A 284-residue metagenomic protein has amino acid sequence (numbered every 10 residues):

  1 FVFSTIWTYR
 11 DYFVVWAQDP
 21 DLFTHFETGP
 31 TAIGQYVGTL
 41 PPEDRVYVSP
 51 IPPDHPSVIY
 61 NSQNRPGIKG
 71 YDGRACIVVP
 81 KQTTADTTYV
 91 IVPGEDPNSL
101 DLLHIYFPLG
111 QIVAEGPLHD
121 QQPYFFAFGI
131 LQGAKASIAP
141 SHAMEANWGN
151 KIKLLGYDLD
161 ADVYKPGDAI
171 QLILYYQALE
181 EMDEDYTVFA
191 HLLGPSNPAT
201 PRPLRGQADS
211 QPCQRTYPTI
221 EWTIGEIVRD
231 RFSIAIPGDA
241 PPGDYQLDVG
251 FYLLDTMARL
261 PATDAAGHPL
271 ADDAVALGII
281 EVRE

Functional and structural regions predicted by a protein language model:
F1-D44, V48-C76, I138-M144, W148-G149: Membrane-proximal, lumen/periplasm-facing interface regions of secretory-pathway glyco- and lipid-modifying enzymes
V37-R65, P166-P195, P203: Short periplasmic/luminal acceptor-recognition loop of GT-C membrane glycosyltransferases, typified by
A75-Y157, M257-E284: Aromatic/acidic, Gly/Pro-rich catalytic loop(s) in extracytoplasmic/lumenal soluble domains of multi-pass membrane
D160-A161, T216-I224, I236, A266-G267: Beta-strand-rich interaction surfaces with strong enrichment in secreted/lumenal proteins
L179, S233-P242: Short, surface-exposed loop/turn segments at beta-strand-coil junctions that are enriched for proline with nearby
Y186, I227, Y245-V249: A short tyrosine-centered beta-strand micro-motif
N197, G238-P241, F251-A262: Short acidic/polar inter-strand loop motif in beta-rich domains
T200-P218: Short beta-strand and strand-turn-strand segments in soluble, beta-rich domains
